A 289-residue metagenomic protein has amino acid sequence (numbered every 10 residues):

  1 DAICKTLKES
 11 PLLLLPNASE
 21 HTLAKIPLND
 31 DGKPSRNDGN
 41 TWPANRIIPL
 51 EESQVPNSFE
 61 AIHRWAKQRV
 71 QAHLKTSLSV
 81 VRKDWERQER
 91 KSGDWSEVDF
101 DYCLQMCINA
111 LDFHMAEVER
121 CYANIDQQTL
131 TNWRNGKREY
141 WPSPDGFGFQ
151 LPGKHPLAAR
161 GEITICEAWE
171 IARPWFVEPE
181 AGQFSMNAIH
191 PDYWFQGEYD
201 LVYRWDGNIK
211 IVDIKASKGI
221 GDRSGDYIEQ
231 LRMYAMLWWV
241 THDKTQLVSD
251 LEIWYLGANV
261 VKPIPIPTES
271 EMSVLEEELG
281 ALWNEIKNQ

Functional and structural regions predicted by a protein language model:
D1, R223-Y227: Aromatic-acidic/polar surface patches that form glycan- and anion
C4, Y199, R232-A235: Short, well-ordered alpha-helical packing segments
T6-E9, K25-I211: Catalytic cores of nuclease domains that cleave nucleic-acid phosphodiester backbones
E9-S10, L15: Basic/hydrophobic alpha-helical interface regions
C166, P191, R223-S224, W238-Q289: Metal-dependent nuclease catalytic regions and adjoining charged, substrate-binding loops involved in nucleic-acid end
I214-R223: Short beta-strand-loop-alpha-helix junction that forms the active-site gateway of nucleic-acid-processing nucleases
I228-V240: An active-site-proximal "capping" alpha-helix that borders the catalytic cofactor pocket
